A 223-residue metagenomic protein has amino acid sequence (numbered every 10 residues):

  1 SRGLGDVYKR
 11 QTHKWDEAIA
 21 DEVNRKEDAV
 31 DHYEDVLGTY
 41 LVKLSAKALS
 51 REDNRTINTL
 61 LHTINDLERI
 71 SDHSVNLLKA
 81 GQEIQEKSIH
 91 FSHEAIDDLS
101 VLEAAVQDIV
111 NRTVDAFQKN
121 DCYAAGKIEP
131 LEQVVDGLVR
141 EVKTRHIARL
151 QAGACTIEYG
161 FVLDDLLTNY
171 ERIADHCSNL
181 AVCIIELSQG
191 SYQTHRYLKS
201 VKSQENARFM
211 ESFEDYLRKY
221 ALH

Functional and structural regions predicted by a protein language model:
S1-H223: Cytosolic, long alpha-helical scaffolding segments
